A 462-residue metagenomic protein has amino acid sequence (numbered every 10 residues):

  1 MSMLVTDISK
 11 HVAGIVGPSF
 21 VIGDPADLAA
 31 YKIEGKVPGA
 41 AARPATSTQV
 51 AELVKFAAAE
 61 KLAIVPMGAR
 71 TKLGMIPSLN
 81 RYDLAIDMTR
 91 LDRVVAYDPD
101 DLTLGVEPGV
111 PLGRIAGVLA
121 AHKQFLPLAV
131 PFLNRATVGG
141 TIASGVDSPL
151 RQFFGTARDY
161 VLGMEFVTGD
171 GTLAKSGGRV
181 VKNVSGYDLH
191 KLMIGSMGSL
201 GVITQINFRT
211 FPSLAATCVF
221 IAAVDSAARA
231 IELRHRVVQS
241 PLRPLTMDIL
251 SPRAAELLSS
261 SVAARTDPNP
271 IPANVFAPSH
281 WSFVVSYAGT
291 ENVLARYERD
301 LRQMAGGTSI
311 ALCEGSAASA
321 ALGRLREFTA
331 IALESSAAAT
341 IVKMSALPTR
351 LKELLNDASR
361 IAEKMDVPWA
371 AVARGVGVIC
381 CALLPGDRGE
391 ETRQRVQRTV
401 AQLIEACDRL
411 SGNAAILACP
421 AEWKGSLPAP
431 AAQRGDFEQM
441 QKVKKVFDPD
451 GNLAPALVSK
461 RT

Functional and structural regions predicted by a protein language model:
M1-S19, P25: A charged N-terminal "starter" segment
S2-M3, A222-R229, E291-N292, K343-L354 (+1 more regions): Short, surface-exposed ligand-recognition loops at beta-strand->loop->(often short) alpha-helix junctions that present
T6-H11, A227-T266, P348-D366, R395-C407: Short amphipathic alpha-helix segments
V12, K32-I64, M88-F132, I142-R179 (+2 more regions): N-terminal glycine-rich flavin-associated loop
V16-I33, I64: N-terminal glycine-rich anion-binding loops that anchor highly charged ligand groups
V37, A45, L62, M67 (+4 more regions): Conserved glycine-rich FAD pyrophosphate-binding loop
L102, S279-A288, V376-L384: A generic structural motif
A143, L162-A338: C-terminal substrate-binding/cap subdomain adjacent to the FAD-binding core in PCMH-type and related FAD-linked
